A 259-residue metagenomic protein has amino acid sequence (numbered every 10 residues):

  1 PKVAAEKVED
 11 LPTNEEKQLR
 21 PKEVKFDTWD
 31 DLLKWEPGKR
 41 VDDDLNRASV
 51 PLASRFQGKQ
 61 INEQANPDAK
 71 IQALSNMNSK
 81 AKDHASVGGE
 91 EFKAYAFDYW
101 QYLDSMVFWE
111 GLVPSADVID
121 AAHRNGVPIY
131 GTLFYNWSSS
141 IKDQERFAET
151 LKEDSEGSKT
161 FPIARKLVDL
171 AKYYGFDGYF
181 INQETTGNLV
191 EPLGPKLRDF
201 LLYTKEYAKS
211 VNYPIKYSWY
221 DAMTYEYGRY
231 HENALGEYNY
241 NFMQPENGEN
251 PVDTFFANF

Functional and structural regions predicted by a protein language model:
E6-A94, Y220-Y225: Boundary/entry segment of secreted carbohydrate-active catalytic domains
Q64-F256: Chitinase-like catalytic core of GlcNAc-active glycosidases
